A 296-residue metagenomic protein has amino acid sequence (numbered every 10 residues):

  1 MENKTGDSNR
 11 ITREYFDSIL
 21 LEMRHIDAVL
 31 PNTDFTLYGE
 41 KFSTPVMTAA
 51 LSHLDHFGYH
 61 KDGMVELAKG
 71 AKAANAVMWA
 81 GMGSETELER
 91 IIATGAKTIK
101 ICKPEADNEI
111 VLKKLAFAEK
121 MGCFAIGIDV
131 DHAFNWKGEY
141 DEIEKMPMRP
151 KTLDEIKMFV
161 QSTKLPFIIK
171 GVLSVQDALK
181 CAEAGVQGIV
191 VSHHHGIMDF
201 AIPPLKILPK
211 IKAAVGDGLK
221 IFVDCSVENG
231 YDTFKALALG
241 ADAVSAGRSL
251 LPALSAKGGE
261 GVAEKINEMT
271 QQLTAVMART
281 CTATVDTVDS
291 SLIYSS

Functional and structural regions predicted by a protein language model:
M1-F42, D286-V288: An N-cap/entry alpha-helix motif that binds or orients negatively charged groups
M1-N9, L250, G258-S296: C-terminal extensions of enzymes
E14-L21, A76, K120-C123, Q161-K164 (+4 more regions): Generic secondary-structure signature for well-ordered alpha-helical cores
A28-G39, W79-R90, K114: Short, charged beta->alpha transition segments
L37-G83: Active-site cofactor/substrate anionic-group-binding motifs, chiefly glycine- and Lys/Arg-rich phosphate-binding loops
H53-L54, G81-E87, D131-H132, V175: Short glycine-enriched loops at secondary-structure junctions
A68, K72-N108: A gly/proline- and charged-residue-enriched helix-loop-helix capping module
A68-K69, A93-T94, A106-V223, G230-A253 (+2 more regions): Alpha/beta enzyme core
